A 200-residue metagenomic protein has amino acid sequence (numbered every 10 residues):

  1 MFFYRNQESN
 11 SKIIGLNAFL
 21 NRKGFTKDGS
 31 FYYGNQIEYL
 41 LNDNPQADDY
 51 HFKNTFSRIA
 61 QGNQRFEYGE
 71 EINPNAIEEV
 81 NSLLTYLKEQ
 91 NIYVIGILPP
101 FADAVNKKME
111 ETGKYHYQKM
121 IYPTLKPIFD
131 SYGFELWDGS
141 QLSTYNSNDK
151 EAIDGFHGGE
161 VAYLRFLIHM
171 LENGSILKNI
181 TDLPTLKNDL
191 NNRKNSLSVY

Functional and structural regions predicted by a protein language model:
M1-Q90, P184-Y200: Secreted/periplasmic serine-hydrolase-like ester/acetyl group-modifying domain
E8, D28, D43, D48-D49 (+8 more regions): Acidic-enriched, low-complexity/disordered segments with a strong bias for Aspartate over Glutamate
G29, Q36, N81, Y93-P99 (+2 more regions): Functionally constrained cores in energy, signaling, and assembly domains
N75-E78, L83-D149, I153: Extended hydrophobic/aromatic segments used for targeting, binding, or gating
H116, Y122-Y200: C-terminal regions of proteins
